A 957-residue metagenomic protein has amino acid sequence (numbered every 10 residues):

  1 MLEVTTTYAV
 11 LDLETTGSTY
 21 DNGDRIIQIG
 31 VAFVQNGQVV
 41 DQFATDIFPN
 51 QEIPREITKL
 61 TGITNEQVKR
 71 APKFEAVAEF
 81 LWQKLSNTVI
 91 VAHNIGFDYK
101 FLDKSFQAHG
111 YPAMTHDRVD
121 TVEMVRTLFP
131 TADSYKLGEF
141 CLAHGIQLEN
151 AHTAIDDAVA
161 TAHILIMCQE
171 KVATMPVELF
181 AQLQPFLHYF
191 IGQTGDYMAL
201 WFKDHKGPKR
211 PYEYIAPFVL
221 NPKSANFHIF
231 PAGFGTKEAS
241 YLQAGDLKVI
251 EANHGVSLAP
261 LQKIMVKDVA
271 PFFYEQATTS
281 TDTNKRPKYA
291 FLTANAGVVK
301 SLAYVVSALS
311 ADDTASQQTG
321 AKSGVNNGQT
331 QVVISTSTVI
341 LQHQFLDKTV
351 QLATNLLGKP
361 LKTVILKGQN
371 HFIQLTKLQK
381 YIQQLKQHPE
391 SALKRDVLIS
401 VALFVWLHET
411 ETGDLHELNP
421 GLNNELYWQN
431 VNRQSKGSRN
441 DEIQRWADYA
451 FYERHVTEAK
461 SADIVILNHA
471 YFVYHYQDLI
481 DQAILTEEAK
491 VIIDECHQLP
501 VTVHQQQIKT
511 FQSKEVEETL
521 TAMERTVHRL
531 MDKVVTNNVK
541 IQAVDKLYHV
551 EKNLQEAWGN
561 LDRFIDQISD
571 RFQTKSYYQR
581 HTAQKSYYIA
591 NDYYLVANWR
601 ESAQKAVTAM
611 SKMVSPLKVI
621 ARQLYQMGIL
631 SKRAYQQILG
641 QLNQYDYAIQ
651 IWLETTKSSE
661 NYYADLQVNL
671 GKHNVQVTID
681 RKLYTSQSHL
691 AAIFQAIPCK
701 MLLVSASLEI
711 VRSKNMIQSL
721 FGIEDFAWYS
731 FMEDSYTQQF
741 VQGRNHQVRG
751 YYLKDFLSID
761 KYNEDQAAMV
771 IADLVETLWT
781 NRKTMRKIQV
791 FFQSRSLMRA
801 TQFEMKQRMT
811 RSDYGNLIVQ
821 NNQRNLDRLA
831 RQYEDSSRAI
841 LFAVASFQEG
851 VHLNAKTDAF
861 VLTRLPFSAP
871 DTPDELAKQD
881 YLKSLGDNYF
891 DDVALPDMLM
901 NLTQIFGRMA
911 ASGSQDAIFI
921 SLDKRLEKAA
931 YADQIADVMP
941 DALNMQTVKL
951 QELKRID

Functional and structural regions predicted by a protein language model:
M1-L2, M167-L242: Acidic two-metal-ion nuclease catalytic site recognized across multiple nuclease folds, prominently DnaQ/RNase D-T
L2-D117, P130-H152: Conserved non-catalytic scaffold segment of RNase H-like nuclease domains
S86-F106, P130-A132, K136-M198, F919-S921: Acidic, Mg2+-coordinating catalytic module of metal-dependent nucleases/exonucleases that use a two-metal-ion mechanism
A232-T293: Conserved pre-motif I regulatory segment
G233-G235, G245-I250, N284-N295, G368-Q429 (+4 more regions): Conserved coupling segment at the C-terminus of the helicase ATP-binding
S316-A462: A substrate-engagement module of RecA-like helicase motors
V456-A462, D813-L841: Conserved motor-coupling elements within RecA-like helicase/translocase cores
D755-N763, N825-D923: Conserved RecA-like P-loop NTPase helicase motor core
